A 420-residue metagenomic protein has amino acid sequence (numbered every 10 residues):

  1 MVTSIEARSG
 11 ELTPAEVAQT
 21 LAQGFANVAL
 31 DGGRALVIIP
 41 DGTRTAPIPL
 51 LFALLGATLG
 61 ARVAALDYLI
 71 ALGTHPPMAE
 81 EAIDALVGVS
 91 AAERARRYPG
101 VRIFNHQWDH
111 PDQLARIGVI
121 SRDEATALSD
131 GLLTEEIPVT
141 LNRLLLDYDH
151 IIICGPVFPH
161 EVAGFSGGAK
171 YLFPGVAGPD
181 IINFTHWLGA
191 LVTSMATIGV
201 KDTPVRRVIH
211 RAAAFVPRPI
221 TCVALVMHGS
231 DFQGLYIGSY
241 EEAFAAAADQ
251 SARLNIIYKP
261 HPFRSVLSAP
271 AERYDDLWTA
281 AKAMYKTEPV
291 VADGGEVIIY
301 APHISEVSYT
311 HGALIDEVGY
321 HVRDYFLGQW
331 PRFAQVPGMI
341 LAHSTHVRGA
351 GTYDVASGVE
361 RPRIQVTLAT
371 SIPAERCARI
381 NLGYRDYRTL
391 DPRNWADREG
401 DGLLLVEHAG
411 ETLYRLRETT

Functional and structural regions predicted by a protein language model:
A7-S9, P14-A18, S357-T420: Extended hydrophobic packing segments that form well-structured cores
L21-L36, L59-V63, L144-D147, V216-P217 (+2 more regions): Glycine-rich phosphate/diphosphate-binding loops that line cofactor/substrate pockets in enzymes
R34-R44, D67-G73, I153-G155, V266-P270: Short glycine-rich or small-residue beta-strand-to-loop segments that form or flank ligand, phosphate, metal/Fe-S
R44-L66, A280-V291: Histidine-anchored nucleotide/phosphate-binding helix
A64-H75, E296-P302, T367-A369: Short internal beta-strands
D67-D123, H321-A342: Long, charge-dense
V101-P262: Conserved, well-structured core segments that form the ligand-binding/active-site neighborhood of functional domains
D275-T367: C-terminal catalytic subdomain
